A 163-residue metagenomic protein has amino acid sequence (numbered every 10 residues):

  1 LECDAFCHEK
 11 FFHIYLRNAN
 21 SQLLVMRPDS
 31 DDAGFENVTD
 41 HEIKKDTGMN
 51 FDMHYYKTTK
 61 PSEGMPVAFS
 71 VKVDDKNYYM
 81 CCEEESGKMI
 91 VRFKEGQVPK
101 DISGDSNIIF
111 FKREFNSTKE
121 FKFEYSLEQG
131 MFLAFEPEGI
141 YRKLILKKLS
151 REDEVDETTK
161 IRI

Functional and structural regions predicted by a protein language model:
L1-I163: Lectin-like carbohydrate-binding module/patch detector with strong preference for beta-trefoil
